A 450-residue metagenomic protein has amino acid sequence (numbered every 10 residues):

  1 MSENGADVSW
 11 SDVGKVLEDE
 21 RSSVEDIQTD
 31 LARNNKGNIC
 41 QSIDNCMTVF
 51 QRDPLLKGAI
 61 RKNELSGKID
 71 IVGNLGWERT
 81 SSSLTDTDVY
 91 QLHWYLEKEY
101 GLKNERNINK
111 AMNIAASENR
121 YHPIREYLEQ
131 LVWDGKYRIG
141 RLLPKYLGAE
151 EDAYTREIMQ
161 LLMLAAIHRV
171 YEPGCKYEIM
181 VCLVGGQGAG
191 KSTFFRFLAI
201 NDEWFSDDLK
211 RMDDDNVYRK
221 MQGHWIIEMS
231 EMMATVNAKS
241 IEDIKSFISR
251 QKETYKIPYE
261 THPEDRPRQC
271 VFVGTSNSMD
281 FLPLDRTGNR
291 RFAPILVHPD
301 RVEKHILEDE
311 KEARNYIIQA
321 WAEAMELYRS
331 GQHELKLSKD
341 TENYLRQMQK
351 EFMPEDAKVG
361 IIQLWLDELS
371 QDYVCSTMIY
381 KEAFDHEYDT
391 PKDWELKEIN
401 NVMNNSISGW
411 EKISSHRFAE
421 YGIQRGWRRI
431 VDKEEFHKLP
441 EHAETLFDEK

Functional and structural regions predicted by a protein language model:
M1-R138, A153, E157, D389-W394 (+3 more regions): N-terminal nucleic-acid engagement/recognition segments and initiation subdomains in replication, restriction
L55, A59, E64, K68-I71 (+12 more regions): Residue-level preference for alpha-helix termini and adjacent loops
W94, E99-H122, K176, E203-D207 (+5 more regions): Feature primarily recognizes SF3-like P-loop helicase cores of small DNA viruses
M112-Q222, I226, F384: P-loop NTPase catalytic core of nucleic-acid-dependent motor ATPases
L142, L162-A166, T193-F197, D243 (+4 more regions): Amphipathic alpha-helical segments that form well-ordered structural scaffolds and often line/cohere around active
